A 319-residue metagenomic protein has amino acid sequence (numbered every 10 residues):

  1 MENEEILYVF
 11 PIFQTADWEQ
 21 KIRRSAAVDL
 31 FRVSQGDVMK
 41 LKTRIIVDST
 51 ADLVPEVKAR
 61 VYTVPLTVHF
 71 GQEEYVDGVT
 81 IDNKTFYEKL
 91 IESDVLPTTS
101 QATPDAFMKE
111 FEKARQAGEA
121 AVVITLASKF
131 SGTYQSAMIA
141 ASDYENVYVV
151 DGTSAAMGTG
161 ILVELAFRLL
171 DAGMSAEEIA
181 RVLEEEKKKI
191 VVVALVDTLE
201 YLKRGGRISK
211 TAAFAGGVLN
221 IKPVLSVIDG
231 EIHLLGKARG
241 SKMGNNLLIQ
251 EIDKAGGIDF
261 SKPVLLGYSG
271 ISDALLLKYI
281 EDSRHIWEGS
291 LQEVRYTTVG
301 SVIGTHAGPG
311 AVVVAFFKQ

Functional and structural regions predicted by a protein language model:
K21-V38: Short, Lys/Arg-enriched N-terminal segments with co-localized hydrophobic residues within the first ~10-30 amino acids
K40-R44, S49-T67, Q72-E73, T133-Y148 (+1 more regions): Mixed-charge interfacial surface used for oligomerization/domain docking and macromolecular partner engagement
Y75-D143: Class I S-adenosyl-L-methionine
S100-Q101, D151-T153: Short beta->alpha junction loops
